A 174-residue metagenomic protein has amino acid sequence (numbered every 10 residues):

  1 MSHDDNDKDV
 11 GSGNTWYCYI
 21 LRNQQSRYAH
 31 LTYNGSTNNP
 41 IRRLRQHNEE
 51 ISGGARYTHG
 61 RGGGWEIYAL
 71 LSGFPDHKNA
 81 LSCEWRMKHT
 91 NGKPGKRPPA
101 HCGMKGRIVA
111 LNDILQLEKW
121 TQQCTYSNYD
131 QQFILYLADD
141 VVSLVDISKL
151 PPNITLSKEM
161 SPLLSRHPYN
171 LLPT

Functional and structural regions predicted by a protein language model:
M1-S82, L111-T174: GIY-YIG nuclease catalytic motif and its immediate N-terminal context
Q46, I51-H59, W85-K105: Short arginine-rich
